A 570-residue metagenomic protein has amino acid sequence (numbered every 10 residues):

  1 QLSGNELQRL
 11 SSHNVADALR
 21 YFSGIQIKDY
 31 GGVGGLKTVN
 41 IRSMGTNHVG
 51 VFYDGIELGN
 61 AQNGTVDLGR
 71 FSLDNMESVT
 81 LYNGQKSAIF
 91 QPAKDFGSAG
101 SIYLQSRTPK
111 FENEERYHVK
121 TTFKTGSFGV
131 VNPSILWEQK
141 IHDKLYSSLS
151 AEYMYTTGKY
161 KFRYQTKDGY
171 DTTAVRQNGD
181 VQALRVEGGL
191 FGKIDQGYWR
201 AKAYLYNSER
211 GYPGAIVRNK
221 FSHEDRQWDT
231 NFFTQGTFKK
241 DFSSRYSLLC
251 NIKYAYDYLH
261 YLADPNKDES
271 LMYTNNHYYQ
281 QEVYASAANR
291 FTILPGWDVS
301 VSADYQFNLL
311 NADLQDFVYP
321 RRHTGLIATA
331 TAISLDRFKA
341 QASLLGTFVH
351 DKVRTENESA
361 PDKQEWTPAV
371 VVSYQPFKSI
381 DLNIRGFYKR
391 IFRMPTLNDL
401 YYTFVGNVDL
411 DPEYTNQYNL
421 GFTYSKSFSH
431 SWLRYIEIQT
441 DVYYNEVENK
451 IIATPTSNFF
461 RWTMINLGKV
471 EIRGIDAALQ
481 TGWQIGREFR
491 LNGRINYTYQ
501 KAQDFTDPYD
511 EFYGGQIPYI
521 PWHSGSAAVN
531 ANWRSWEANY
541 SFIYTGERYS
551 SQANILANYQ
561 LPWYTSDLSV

Functional and structural regions predicted by a protein language model:
A16-E57: Extracytoplasmic beta-strand/coil segments of soluble accessory domains associated with Gram-negative outer-membrane
L73-K120: A beta-strand signature from Gram-negative outer-membrane beta-barrel systems, especially the internal plug domain
P109-Y117, D143-K144, Q196-Y198, D241-S247 (+5 more regions): Short loop/turn motifs that connect adjacent beta-strands in outer-membrane beta-barrel proteins
F123-S127, Y153-T157, I194-Q196, L205-E209 (+12 more regions): Transmembrane beta-strands of outer-membrane beta-barrel pores
Y160, T173, Q177-A183, Q196-L248 (+2 more regions): Flexible loop and strand-edge segments within Gram-negative outer membrane beta-barrel domains
R245, L249-A263, F377, N383-K389 (+2 more regions): Membrane-embedded beta-barrel scaffold of Gram-negative outer-membrane proteins
L294-N445, A528-N530: Structural signature of Gram-negative outer-membrane beta-barrels, strongest in the C-terminal barrel of TonB-dependent
Y435-E446, T463-Q552: Gram-negative outer-membrane beta-barrel transporters
